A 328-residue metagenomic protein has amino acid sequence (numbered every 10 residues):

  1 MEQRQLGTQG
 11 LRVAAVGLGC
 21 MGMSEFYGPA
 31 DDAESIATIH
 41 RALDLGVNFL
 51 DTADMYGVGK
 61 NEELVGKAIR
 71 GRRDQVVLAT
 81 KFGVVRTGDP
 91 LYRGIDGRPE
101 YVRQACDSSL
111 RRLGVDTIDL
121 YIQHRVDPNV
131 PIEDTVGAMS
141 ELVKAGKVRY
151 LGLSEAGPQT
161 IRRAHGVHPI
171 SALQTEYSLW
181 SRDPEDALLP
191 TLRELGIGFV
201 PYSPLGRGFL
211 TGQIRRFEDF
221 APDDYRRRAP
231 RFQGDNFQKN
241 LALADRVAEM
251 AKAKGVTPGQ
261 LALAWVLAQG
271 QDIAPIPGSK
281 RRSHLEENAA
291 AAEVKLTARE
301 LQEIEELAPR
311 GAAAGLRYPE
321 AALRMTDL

Functional and structural regions predicted by a protein language model:
M1-V77: N-terminal binding-site loop/beta-alpha segment at the start of enzyme catalytic domains that lines or forms
L6, L18, S35, L50 (+13 more regions): Conserved, mostly hydrophobic/aromatic
R12-V16, G46-N48, R72-V76, V115-D119 (+5 more regions): Short, well-ordered coil/turn segments that N-cap beta-strands
A14, M21, P90-R93, R193-M250 (+2 more regions): Glycine-rich, positively charged active-site loop/lid region within alpha/beta enzyme cores that binds and organizes
M21, A53-M55, K81-V85, Q123-V126 (+4 more regions): Active-site beta-loop-alpha junctions enriched in small/polar residues
G22-Y27, V85-Y92, H284-E287: A short acidic, helix-capping loop that chelates divalent metal ions and anchors anionic groups
Y27, D89-D183, A187, I197-G198: Glycine/proline-rich, positively charged, aromatic-decorated active-site loop/lid region on the catalytic face
V143, D235-V294, E306: Conserved short secondary-structure transition element at the edge of the structured enzyme core that lines
